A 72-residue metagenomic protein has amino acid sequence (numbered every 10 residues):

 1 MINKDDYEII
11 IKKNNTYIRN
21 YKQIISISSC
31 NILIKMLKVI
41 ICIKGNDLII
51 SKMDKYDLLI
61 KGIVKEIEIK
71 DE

Functional and structural regions predicted by a protein language model:
M1-E72: N-terminal intrinsically disordered, cationic/polar leader segments that include organellar targeting peptides
